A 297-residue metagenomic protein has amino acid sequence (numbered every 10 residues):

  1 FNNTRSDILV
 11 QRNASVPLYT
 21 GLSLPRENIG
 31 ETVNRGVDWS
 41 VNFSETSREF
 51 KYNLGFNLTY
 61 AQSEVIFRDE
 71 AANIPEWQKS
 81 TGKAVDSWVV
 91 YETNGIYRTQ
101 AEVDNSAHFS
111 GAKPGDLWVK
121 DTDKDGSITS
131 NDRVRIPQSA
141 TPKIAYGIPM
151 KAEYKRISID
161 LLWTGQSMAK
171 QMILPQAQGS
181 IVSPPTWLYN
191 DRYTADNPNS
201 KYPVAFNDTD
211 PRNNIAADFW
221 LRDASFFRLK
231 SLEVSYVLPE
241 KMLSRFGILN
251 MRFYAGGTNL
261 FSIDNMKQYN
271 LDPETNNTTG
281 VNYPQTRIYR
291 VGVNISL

Functional and structural regions predicted by a protein language model:
F1-N2, R35-E45, Y52-Y60, Y146-A152 (+4 more regions): Membrane-embedded beta-strands that build the outer-membrane beta-barrel scaffold
I8-N13, N53, Y60-K79, M168-Y193 (+2 more regions): Outer-membrane beta-barrel and related beta-rich outer-membrane complex signature in Gram-negative bacteria
N13-S23, D123-N131, V204-A217, K267-T275: Flexible, solvent-exposed coil segments and beta strand-coil junctions, predominantly the extracellular/periplasmic
L22, R26-N34, E76-E102, D191 (+4 more regions): C-terminal beta-signal and terminal closure region of outer-membrane beta-barrel proteins
P25-I29, S44, V134-Q138, F219-A224 (+1 more regions): Outer-membrane beta-barrel proteins
R26-I29, I74-W88, I136-G147, K151 (+3 more regions): C-terminal extracellular loops and terminal segments of Gram-negative outer membrane beta-barrel proteins
E27-V33, T46-A140, N265: Conserved small-residue
A112, Q166-R252, G257: Extracytoplasmic gating/loop element in the C-terminal half of outer-membrane beta-barrel translocons and assembly
